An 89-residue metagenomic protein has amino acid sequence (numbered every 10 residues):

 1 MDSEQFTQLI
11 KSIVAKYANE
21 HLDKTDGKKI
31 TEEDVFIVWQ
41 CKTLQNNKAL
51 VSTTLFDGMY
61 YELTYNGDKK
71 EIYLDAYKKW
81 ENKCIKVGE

Functional and structural regions predicted by a protein language model:
M1-L44: N-terminal non-globular leader segments, chiefly Sec-dependent signal peptides
D34-E71: Amphipathic, interaction-prone secondary-structure segments
K69-E89: A short, surface-exposed interaction/processing loop segment used at functional sites
